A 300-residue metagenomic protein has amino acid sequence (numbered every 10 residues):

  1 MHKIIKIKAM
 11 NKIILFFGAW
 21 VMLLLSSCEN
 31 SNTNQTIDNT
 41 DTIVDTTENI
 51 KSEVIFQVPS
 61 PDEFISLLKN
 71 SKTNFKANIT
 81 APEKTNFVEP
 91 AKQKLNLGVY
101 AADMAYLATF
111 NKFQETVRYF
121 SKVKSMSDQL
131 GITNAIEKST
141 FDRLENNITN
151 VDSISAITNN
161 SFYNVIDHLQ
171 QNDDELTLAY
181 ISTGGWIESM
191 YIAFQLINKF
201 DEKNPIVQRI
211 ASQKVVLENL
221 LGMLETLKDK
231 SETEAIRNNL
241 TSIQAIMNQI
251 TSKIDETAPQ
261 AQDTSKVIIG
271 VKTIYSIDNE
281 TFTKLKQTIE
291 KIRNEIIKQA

Functional and structural regions predicted by a protein language model:
M1-M10: N-terminal secretory signal peptides that target proteins for export/translocation
N11-G18: Sec-dependent signal peptide recognition, specifically the positively charged N-region followed immediately by
L24-S27: C-terminal motif of bacterial Sec signal peptides marking the signal peptidase cleavage site
E29-S31: Bacterial signal peptide processing site
I37-N147: N-terminal Sec/ER secretory leader and immediately downstream segment of secreted/extracellular precursors
M104-N111, L130, N134, L169-N172 (+5 more regions): Secondary-structure edge/capping motif, primarily at the C-terminal ends of alpha-helices and the immediately following
V151-R237: Extended amphipathic alpha-helical interaction segments
K230-A300: A cross-kingdom marker for long, charged
